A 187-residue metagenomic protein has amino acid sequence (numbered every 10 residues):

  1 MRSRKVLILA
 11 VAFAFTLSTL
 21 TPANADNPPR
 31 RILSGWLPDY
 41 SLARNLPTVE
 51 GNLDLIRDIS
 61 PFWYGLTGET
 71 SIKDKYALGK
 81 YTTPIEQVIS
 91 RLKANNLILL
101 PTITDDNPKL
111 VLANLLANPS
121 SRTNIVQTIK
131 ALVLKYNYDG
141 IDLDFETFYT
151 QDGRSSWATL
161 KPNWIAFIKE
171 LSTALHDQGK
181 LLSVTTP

Functional and structural regions predicted by a protein language model:
M1-I8: Bacterial N-terminal signal peptides that target proteins for export
A10-S18: Bacterial N-terminal signal peptides
T19-N27: Sec-dependent signal peptide cleavage junction
D26-A131: Glycan-recognition patch characteristic of GH18 chitinases/ENGases and related GlcNAc/peptidoglycan-binding proteins
R30-P38, I165-P187: Aromatic-lined carbohydrate-recognition surfaces of secreted/lumenal glycan-active proteins
W63, V126-T159: Active-site groove signature of glycoside hydrolases
N95, Y136, D177-G179: Helix C-cap/helix->beta junction micro-motif
A117-I141, N163, F167-E170, A174: An active-site-proximal structural segment forming one wall of the substrate-binding cleft that immediately precedes
